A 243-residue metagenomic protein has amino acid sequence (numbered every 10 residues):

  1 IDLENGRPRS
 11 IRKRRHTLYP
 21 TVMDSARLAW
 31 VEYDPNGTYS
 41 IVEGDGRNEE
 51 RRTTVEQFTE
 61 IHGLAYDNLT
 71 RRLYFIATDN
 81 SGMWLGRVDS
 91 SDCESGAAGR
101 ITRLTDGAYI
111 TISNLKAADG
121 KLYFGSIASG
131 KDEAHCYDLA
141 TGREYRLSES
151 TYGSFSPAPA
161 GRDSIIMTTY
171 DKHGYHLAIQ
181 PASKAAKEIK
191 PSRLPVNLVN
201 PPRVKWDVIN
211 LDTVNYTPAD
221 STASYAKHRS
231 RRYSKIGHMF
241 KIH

Functional and structural regions predicted by a protein language model:
I1, N36-V42, S81-R87, G130-H135 (+1 more regions): Structural motif
D2-G6, G44-N48, V88-A97, D138-G142 (+1 more regions): Short loop/turn segments that connect beta-strands within beta-propeller blades
E4, D24, P35-G37, L69 (+6 more regions): Short loop/turn segments that connect beta-strands within the blades of beta-propeller domains, predominantly WD40
P8-E32, V55-I76, T102-G125, E149-I166: Conserved beta-propeller blade repeats
R9-R12, E50-V55, G96-T105, Y145-S148 (+1 more regions): Beta-propeller fold detector
F124-I189, R193: Repeat-solenoid scaffold signature
S126, P181-H243: Outer-membrane beta-barrel initiation region
